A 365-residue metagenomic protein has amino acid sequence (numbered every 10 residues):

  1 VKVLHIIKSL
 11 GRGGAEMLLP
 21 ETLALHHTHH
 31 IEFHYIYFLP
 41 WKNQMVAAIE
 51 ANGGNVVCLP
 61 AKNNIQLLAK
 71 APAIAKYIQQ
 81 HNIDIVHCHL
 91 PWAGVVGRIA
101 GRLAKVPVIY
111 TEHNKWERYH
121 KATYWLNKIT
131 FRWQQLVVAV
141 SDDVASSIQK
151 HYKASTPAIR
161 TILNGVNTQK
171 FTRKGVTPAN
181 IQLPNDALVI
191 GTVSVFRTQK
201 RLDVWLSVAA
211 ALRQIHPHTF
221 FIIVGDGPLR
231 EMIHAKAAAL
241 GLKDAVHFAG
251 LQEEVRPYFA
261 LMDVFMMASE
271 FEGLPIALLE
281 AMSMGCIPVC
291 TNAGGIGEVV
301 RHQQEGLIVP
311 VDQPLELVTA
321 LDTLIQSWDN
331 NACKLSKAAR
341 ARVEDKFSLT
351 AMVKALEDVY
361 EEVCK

Functional and structural regions predicted by a protein language model:
V1-K365: Membrane-interface segments of envelope glycosyltransferases acting on lipid-linked substrates or membrane lipids
